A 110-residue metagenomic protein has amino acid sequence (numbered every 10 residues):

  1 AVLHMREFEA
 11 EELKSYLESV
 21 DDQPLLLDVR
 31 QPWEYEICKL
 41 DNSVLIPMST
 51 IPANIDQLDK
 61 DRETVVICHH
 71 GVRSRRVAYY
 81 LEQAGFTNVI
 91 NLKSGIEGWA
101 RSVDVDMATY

Functional and structural regions predicted by a protein language model:
A1-L25, P32-E63, V72-Y110: Rhodanese-like catalytic fold shared by cysteine-dependent sulfurtransferases and DSP/PTP-type phosphatases
I67: Short, surface-exposed ligand- or partner-binding patches at beta-edge/loop junctions that are enriched in aromatics
